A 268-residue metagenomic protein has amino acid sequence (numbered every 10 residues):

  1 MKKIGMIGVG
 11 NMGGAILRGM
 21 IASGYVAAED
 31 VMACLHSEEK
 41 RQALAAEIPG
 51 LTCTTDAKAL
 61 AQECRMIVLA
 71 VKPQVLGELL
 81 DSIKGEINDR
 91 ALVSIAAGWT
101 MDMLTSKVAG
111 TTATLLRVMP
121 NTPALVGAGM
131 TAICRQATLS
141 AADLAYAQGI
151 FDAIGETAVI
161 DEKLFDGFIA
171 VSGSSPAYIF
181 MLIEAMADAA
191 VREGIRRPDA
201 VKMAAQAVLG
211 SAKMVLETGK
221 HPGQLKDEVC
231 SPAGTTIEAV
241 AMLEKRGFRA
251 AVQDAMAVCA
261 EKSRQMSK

Functional and structural regions predicted by a protein language model:
M1-T55, Q62, V191-E193: NAD(P)+-binding Rossmann beta1-loop-alpha1 motif at the extreme N-terminus of oxidoreductases
I4, L116, F165-A170, P222-D227: Short pre-catalytic strand/loop immediately N-terminal to key active-site residues, enriched for Gly-Thr
V31, R41, L60, R196-M203 (+2 more regions): Small-residue helix-packing motif on alpha-helices
M32, E38, I48, D56-I133 (+1 more regions): Rossmann-like NAD(P)(H) cofactor-binding subdomain of soluble oxidoreductases
T52-A57, A158-I160: Short acidic-hydrophobic, aromatic-tinged amphipathic segments that line or gate anion-handling sites
M103, K107-T114, M130-G167, F180-E217: Internal alpha-helical scaffold of NAD(P)-dependent oxidoreductase catalytic cores
A205-K268: NAD(P)-dependent Rossmann-like dehydrogenase/reductase catalytic/cofactor-binding core
